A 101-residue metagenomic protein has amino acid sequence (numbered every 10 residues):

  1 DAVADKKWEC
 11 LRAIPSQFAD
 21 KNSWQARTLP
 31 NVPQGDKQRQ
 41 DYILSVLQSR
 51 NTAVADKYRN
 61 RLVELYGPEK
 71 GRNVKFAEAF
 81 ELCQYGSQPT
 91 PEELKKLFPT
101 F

Functional and structural regions predicted by a protein language model:
D1-F101: C-terminal accessory domains and tails appended to enzymatic cores
